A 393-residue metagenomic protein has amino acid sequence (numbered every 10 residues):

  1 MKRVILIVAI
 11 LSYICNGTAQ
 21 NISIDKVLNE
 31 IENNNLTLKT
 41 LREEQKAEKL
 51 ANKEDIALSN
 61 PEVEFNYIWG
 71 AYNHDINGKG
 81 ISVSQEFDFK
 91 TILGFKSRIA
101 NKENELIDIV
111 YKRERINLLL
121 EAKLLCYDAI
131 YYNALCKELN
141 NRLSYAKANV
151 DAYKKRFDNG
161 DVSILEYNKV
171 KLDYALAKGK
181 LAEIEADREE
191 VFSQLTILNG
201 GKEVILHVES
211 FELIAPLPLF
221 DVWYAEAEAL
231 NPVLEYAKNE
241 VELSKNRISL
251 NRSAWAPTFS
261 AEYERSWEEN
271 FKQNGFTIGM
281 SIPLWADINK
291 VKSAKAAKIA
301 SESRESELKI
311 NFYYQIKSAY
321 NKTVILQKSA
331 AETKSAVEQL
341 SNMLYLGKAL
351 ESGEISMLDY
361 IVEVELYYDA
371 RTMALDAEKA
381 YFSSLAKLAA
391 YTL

Functional and structural regions predicted by a protein language model:
M1-I24: Bacterial Sec-dependent N-terminal signal peptides
T18-E62, F87, F95, D161-L165 (+3 more regions): Bacterial Sec-pathway N-terminal export signals of envelope proteins
N21, P61-I99, E209-L217, F259-S293: Small/polar, glycine/serine/threonine/aspartate-rich low-complexity segments that form flexible
I31, V83, A129, L195 (+4 more regions): Hydrophobic/aromatic residues within transmembrane alpha-helices of membrane transport systems, especially the TMDs
K39-E43, I56, D88-R115, L165 (+5 more regions): Sec/SRP-type N-terminal targeting helices
E43, R115, L176-G201, E338-L393: Short segments within alpha-helical structural elements
K53, N60, K112, L119 (+19 more regions): Alpha-helical coiled-coil oligomerization motifs
N117-L230, A319-K322, L326, Y367 (+2 more regions): Periplasmic alpha-helical coiled-coil/stalk elements that build and connect Gram-negative outer-membrane
